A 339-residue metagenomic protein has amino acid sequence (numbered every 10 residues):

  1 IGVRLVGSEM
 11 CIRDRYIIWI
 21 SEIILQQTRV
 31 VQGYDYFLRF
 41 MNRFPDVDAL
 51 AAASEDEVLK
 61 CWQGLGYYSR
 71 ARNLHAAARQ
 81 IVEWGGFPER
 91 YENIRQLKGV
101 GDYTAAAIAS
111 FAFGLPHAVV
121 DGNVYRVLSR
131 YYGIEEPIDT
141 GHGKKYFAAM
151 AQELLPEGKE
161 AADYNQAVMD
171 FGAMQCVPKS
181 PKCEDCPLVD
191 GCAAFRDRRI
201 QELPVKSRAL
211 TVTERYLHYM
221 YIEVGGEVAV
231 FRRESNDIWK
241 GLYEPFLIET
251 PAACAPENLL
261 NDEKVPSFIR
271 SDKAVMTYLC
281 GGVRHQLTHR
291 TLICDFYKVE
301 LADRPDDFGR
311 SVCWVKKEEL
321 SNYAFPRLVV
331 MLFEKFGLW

Functional and structural regions predicted by a protein language model:
I1-G7, I12: Single conserved hydrophobic/aromatic residue that forms the stacking wall/gate of nucleotide- or nucleobase-binding
G7, E55, D121: ATP/adenylate-binding site constellation spanning eukaryotic-like Ser/Thr protein kinases, ABC-transporter
S8, A173-W339: Intrinsically disordered, low-complexity, charged terminal extensions of DNA damage-control enzymes
S8-E9, V31, L65, W84 (+2 more regions): Short, polar/flexible loop-turn hinges at active-site or ligand-entry regions and domain interfaces
W19-I20, F40: Gly/Gly-Pro- and Ser/Thr-rich, intrinsically disordered tail segments characteristic of DNA damage-repair and tolerance
E22-D35, Y67-S69: A short secondary-structure junction motif
F37-K98, D102: Alpha-helical ds-nucleic-acid-binding substructure associated with the helix-hairpin-helix region of base-excision DNA
G99-T213: Contiguous mid-protein beta-loop-alpha structural module that forms a pocket-lining wall or clamp of enzyme active
